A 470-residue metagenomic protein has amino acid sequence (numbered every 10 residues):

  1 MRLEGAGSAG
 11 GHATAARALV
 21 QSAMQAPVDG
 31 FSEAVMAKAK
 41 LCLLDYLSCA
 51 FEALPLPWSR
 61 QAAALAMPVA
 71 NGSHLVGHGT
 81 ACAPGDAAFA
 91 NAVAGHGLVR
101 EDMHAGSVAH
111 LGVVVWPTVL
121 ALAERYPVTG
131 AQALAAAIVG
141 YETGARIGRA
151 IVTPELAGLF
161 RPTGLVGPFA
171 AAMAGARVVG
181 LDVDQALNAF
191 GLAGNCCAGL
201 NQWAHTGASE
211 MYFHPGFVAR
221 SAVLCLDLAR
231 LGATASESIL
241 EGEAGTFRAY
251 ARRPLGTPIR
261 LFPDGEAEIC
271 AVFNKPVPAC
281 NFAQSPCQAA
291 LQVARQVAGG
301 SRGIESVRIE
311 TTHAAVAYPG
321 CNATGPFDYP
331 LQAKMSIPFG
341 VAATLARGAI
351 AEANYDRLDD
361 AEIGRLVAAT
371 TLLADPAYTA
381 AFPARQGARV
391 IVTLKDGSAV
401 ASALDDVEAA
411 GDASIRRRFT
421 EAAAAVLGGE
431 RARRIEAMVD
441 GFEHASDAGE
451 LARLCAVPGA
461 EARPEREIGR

Functional and structural regions predicted by a protein language model:
M1-V108, H205, E210-R220, D227-R470: Terminal-appendage/accessory-domain detector
G11, A15-L19, Q61, A131-G140 (+2 more regions): Extended, well-ordered alpha-helical scaffold segments
A53, V119-Y126, A172-V178, C225-A229 (+2 more regions): Well-ordered alpha-helical scaffold segments within catalytic/enzyme domains
A94-R149: Hydrophobic alpha-helical hairpins/lids featuring a short glycine-rich hinge
G112-L120, G167-A174, A219-L224, A283-S285 (+1 more regions): Well-ordered alpha-helical segments within folded domains of soluble proteins
R125-A137, G180-L187, A235-S238, A298: Structural helix-adjacent loops and short alpha-helical linkers that scaffold large soluble proteins
T143-F169, P215: Aromatic-lined, polymer-binding surfaces characteristic of secreted/periplasmic polysaccharide-degrading enzymes
L192-L200: Flexible glycine/proline-rich, aromatic-decorated loop/lid segments
